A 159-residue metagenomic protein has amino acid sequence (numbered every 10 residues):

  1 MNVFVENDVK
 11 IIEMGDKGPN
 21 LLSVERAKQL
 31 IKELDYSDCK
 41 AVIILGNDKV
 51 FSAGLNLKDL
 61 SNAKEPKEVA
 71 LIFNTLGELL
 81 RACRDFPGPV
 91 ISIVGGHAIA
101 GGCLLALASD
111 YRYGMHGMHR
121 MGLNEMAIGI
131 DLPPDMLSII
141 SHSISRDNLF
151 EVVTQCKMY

Functional and structural regions predicted by a protein language model:
M1-L45, R81: Conserved CoA-thioester-binding segment of acyl-CoA-metabolizing enzymes
D16-P19, L60, H119: A short, flexible beta-alpha/helix-coil linker loop
K17, D48-V50, G96-H97: Short glycine-rich anion-binding loops that position phosphate/pyrophosphate groups of nucleotides and phosphorylated
R26-L30, I72-T75, L105: Hydrophobic alpha-helical membrane-association signature
E33, T75-P87: Catalytic-core regions built around general acid/base machinery
I44, N56, L105-L107: Hydrophobic/aromatic residues within transmembrane alpha-helices of multi-pass small-molecule transporters
G46-L79: Glycine- (often His-adjacent) and acidic-residue-rich active-site loop that binds/positions the CoA thioester
A82-Y159: Crotonase-fold acyl-CoA enzyme core
